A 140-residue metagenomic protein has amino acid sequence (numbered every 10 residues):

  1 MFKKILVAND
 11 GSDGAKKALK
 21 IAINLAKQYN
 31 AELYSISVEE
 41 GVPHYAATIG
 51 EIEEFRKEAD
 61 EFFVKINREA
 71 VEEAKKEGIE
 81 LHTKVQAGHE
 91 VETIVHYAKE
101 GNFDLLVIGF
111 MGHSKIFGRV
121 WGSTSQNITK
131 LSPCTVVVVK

Functional and structural regions predicted by a protein language model:
K3-I49, E73-K75: Small/aliphatic-rich secondary-structure junction motif
Y34, H82, V137: Conserved beta-strand positions in the Rossmann-like core of class I SAM-dependent methyltransferases
V38, G109-M111, K140: Short secondary-structure boundary segments
G50-E54, E100-N102, T124-Q126: Short, hinge-like loop/turn segments at secondary-structure boundaries
I52-K65: A short acidic, glycine-rich active-site loop that binds or catalyzes chemistry on phosphate/adenosine moieties
E72-L106: Structural beta-alpha unit
L105-K130: Glycine-rich, Arg-bearing micro-motifs that act as flexible, cationic patches
